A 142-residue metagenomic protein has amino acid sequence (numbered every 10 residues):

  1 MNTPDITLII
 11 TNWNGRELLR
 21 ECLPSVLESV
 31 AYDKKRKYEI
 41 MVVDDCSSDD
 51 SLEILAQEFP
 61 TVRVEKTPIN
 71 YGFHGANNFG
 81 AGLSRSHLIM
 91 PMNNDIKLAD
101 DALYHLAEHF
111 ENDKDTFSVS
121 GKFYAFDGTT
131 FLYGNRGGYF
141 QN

Functional and structural regions predicted by a protein language model:
M1-E28, Y32-K35: N-proximal low-complexity "stem/linker" segments adjacent to membrane-targeting elements
R20, D49-Q57, D101: Acidic helix N-cap motif at the loop->helix transition within catalytic regions of sugar-transfer enzymes
S25, D44-E53, I69: A conserved acidic beta->alpha catalytic loop
K34-C46, E65-T67: Short beta-strand/loop segment that forms part of the nucleotide-sugar
K66-S84, N94: Glycine-rich, basic loop-to-helix element that forms the pyrophosphate-binding segment of sugar-nucleotide handling
F73, M92, K97-A102, A125: Hydrophobic/aromatic residue at the end of a short beta strand that borders the catalytic acidic motif
I89: Short aromatic/hydrophobic "clamp" motif used to bind/position activated sugar donors
D101-G134, Y139: Conserved donor NDP-sugar-binding/catalytic core segment of glycosyltransferases
